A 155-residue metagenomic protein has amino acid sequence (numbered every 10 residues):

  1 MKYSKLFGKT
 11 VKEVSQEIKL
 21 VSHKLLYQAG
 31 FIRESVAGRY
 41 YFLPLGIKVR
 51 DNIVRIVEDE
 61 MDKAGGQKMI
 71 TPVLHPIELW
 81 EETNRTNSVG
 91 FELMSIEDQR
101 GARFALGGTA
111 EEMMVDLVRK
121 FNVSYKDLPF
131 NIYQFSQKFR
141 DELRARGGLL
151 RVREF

Functional and structural regions predicted by a protein language model:
M1-F155: TRNA-recognition modules of translation machinery and tRNA-sensing kinases, especially anticodon-binding
